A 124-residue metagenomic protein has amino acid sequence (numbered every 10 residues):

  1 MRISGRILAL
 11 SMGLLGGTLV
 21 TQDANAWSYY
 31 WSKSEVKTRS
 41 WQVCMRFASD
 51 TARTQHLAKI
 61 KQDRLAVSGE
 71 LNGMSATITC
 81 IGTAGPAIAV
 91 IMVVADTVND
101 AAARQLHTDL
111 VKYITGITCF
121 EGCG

Functional and structural regions predicted by a protein language model:
M1-L10: Bacterial N-terminal signal peptides that target proteins for export
L15-D23: C-terminal segment of classical bacterial N-terminal signal peptides
A24-H56: Terminal, regulation- and interaction-focused segments at domain boundaries
V43-F47, T79-T83, T118-G124: Sequence contexts marking disulfide-bonded cysteines in secreted/extracellular proteins
A48-K59, L110-T118: Sec/Tat-exported extracytoplasmic proteins
S49-H56, P86-V93, C123: Extracellular/mature segments of secreted proteins
A58-S75, C123: A cross-family detector of function-defining hotspots
S68-T115: Mid-chain, structured segments of secreted extracytoplasmic proteins
